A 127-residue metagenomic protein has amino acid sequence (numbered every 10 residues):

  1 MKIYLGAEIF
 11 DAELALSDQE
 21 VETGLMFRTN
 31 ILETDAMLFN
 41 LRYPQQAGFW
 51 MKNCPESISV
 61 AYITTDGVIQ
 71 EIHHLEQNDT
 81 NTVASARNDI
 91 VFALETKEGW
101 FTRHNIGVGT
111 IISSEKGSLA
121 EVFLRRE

Functional and structural regions predicted by a protein language model:
M1-E127: Compact, glycine-rich, soluble single-domain proteins
